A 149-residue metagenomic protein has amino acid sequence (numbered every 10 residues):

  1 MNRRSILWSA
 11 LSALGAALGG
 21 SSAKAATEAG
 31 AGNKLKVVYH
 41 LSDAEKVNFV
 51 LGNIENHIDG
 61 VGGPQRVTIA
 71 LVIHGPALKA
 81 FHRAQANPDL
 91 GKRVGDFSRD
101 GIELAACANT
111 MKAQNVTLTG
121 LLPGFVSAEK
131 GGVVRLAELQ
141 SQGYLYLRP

Functional and structural regions predicted by a protein language model:
S5-A25: N-terminal export signals
G20-S42, K46: C-terminal segment of N-terminal export signals and the immediately downstream linker at the start of the mature
K34, P64-R66, R99: Extracytoplasmic
H40-L51, F81, Q85: Short, glycine-rich nucleotide/cofactor-binding loops
V50-G63: Histidine-anchored nucleotide/phosphate-binding helix
P64-A70, A106-N109: Surface-exposed patches in mature extracellular/periplasmic domains of secreted proteins
T68-A80: Acidic helix-start/capping segments at beta-turn-to-alpha-helix junctions
A84-P149: A cross-taxonomic marker for long C-terminal extensions/tails that follow the last structured domain
